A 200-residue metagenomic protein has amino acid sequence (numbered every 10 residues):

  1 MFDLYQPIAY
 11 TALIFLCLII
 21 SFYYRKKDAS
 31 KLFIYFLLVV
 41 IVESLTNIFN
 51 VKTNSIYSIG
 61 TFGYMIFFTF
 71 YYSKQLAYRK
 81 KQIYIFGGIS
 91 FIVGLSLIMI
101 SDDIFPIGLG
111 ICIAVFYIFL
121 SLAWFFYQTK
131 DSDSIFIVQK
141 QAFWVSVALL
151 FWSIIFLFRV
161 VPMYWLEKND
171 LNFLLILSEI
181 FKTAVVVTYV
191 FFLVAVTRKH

Functional and structural regions predicted by a protein language model:
M1-F36, V40-H200: Terminal, non-globular segments
